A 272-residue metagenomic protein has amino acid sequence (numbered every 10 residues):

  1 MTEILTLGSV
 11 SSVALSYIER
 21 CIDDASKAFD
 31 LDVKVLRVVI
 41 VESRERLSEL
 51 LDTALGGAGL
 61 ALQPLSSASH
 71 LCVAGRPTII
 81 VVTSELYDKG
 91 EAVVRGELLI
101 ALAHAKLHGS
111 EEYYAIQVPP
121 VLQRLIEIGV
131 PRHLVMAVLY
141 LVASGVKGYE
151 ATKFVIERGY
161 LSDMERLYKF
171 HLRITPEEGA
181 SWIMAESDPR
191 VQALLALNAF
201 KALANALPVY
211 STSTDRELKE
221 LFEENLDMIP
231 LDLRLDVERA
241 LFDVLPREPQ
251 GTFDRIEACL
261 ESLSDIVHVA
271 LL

Functional and structural regions predicted by a protein language model:
E3-G8, T78-S84: Short, aliphatic-rich beta-strand segments
V10-I80: Auxiliary, metal-adjacent structural segments of Zn-dependent hydrolase domains
A61-S69, G90-V93, L102, Y113: Polar low-complexity intrinsically disordered regions
V81-L98: Short pre-active-site segment immediately N-terminal to the catalytic Zn-binding motif
A92-V93, L107-L141: Post-HEXXH active-site segment of zinc metalloproteases
E97, A101-G109: Catalytic glutamate of the conserved HExxH
A137-G179: Short helix/loop segments within enzyme catalytic domains that coordinate or immediately flank catalytic cofactors
S162-L272: Pan-zinc metallopeptidase signature
